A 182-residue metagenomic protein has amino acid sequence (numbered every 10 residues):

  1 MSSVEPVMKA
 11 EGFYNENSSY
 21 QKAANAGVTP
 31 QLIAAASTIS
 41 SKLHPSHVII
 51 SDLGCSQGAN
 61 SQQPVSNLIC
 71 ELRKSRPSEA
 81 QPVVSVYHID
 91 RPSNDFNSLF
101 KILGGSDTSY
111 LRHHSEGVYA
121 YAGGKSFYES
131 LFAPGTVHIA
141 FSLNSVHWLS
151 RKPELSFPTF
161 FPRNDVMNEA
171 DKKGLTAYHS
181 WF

Functional and structural regions predicted by a protein language model:
M1-A133, W148-E169: N-terminal charged/capping segments associated with class I S-adenosyl-L-methionine
F141: A conserved beta-strand element that flanks and buttresses the S-adenosyl-L-methionine
S145: Hydrophobic adenine-recognition pocket in adenosine-nucleotide-binding enzymes
K173-F182: Conserved Class I SAM-dependent methyltransferase catalytic core
